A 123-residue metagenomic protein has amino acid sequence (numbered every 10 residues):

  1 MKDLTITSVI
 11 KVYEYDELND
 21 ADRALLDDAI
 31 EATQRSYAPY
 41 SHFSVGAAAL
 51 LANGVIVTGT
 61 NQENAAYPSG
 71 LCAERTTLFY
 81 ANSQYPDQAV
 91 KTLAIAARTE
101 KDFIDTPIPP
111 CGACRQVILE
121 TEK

Functional and structural regions predicted by a protein language model:
M1-D27: Short, compositionally biased leader-like segments
K11-Y13, R35, A65: Intrinsically disordered, low-complexity segments enriched in small/polar residues
D27-Q34: Short Pro/Gly-enriched beta-strand edge/turn motifs at strand-loop
A38-S41: Short loop/turn motifs at secondary-structure junctions and domain boundaries
F43-S44, K123: A short, compositionally biased
S44-L51: Short beta-strand scaffold segments in enzyme catalytic cores
T58-K123: Zn2+-dependent cytidine deaminase-like catalytic core
